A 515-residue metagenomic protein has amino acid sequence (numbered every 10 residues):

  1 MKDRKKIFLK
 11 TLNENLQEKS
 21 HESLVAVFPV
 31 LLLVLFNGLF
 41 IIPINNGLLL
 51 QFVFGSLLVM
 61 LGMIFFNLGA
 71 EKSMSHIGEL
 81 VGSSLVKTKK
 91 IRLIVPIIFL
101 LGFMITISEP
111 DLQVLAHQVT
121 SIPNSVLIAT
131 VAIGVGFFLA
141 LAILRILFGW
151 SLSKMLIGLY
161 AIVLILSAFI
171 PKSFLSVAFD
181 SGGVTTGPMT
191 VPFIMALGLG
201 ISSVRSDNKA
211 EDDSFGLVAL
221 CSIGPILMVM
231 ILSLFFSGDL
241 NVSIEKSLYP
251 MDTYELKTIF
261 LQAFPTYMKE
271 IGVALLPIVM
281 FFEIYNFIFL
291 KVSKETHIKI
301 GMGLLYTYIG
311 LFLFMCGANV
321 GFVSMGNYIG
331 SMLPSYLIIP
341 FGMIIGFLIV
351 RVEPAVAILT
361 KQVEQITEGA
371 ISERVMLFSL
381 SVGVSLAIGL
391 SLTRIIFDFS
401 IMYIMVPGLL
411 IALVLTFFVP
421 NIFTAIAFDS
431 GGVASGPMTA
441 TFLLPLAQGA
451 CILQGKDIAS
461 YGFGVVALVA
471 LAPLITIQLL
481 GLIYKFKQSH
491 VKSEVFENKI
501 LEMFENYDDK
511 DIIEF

Functional and structural regions predicted by a protein language model:
M1-K2, A142-I157, S173, V177 (+4 more regions): Juxtamembrane and boundary regions of transmembrane helices in multi-pass small-molecule transporters and channels
M1-S23, G78-R92, S206-L217, F236-P265 (+5 more regions): Intrinsically disordered, low-complexity non-transmembrane regions of multi-pass membrane transporters
Q17-E22, I44-F54, V86, V119-I128 (+7 more regions): Interfacial loop-to-helix junctions that mark the boundaries of transmembrane helices in multi-pass membrane
E18-A26, L49-S56, S84-R92, L152-I157 (+3 more regions): Alpha-helical transmembrane segments and their helix-start/interface "positive-inside/aromatic belt" motifs in integral
A26-F40, G55-F65, I97-M104, G134-R145 (+10 more regions): Hydrophobic core segments of alpha-helical transmembrane domains in multi-pass membrane transport and ion-translocation
P43, N67-I77, M104-L115, K172-S176 (+2 more regions): Transmembrane alpha-helix boundary signature
V53-F54, L248-A355: Transmembrane helical segments that form the transport core of multi-pass membrane transport proteins
G82-S83, I91-I162, L337-T416: Helix-loop-helix junctions within the multi-pass membrane cores of secondary transporters/permeases
